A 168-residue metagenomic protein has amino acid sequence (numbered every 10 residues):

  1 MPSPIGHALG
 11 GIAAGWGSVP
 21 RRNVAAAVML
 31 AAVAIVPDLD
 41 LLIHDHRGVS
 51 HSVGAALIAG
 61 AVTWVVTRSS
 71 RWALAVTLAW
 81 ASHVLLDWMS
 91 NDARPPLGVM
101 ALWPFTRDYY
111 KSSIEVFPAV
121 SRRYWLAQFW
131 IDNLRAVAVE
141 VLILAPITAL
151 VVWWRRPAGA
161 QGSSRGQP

Functional and structural regions predicted by a protein language model:
M1-P168: N-terminal membrane-targeting hydrophobic helices
